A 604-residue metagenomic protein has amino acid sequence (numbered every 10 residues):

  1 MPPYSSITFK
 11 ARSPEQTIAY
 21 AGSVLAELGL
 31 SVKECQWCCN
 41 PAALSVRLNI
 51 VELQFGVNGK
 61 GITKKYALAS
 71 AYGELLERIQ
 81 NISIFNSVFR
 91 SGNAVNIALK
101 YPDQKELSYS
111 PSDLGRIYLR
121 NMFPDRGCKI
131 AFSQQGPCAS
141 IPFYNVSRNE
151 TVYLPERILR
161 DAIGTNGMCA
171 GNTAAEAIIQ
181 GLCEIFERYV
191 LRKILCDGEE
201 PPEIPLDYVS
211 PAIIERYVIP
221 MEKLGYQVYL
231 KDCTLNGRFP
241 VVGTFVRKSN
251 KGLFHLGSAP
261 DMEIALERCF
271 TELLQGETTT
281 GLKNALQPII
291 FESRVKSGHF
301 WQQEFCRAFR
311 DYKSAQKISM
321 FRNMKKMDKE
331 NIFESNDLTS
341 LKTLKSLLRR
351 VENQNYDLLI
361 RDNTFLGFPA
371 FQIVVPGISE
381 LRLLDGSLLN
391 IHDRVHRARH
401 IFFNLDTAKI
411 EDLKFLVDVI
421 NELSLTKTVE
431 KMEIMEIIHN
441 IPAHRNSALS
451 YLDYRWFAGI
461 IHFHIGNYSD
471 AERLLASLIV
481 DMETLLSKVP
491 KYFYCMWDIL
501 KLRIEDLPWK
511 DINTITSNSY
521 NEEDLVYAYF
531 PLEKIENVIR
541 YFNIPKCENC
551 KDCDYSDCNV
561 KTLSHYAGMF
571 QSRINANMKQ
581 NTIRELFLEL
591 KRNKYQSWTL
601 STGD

Functional and structural regions predicted by a protein language model:
M1-D604: Helix-biased "structured C-terminal domain" signature
